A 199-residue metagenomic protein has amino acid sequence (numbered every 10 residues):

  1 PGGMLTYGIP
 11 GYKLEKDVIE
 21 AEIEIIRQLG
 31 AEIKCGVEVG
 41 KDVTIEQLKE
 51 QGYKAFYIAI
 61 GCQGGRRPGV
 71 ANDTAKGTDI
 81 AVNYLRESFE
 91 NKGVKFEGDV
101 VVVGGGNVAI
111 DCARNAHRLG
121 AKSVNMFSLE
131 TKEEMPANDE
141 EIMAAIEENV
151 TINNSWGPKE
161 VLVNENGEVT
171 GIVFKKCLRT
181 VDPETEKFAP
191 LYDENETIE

Functional and structural regions predicted by a protein language model:
G2-Y7: Gly-rich Lys/Arg/Thr-decorated short loops/hinges at beta-loop-alpha junctions or inter-strand turns that position
G8-K13: Short glycine-enriched, charge-decorated loop/helix-capping segments at active-site entrances that position
D17-R66, D79-K92, F96, L119-E199: A Rossmann-like FAD-binding core segment of flavoenzymes
P68-N72: Conserved catalytic-core motifs of eukaryotic protein kinase domains, centered on the activation segment
T74-K76: Flexible, Lys/Arg-rich cytosolic regulatory linkers and terminal tails that connect or flank
G93-K122: Rossmann-like NAD(P)H-binding beta-loop-alpha module
